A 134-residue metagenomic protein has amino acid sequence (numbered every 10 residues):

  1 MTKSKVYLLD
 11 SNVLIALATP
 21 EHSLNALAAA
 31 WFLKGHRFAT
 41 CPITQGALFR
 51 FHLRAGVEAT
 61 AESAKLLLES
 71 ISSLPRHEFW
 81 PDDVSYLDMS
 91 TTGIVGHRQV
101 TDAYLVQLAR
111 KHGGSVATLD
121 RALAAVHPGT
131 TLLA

Functional and structural regions predicted by a protein language model:
M1-T40, A55-L66: Short, well-structured N-terminal submotif of metal-dependent ribonuclease cores
T2, L74-R121: Active-site neighborhoods of divalent-metal-dependent phosphate/nucleic-acid chemistry enzymes
V13, T44, S85, A122-L123: Alpha-helix capping/helix-boundary segments
A16-A18, F51, V126: Residues that scaffold the ATP/ADP-binding catalytic core of kinase and kinase-like folds
A28-G35, A109, L123-H127: Alpha-helix C-terminal capping segments
T40-I43, V100: Aromatic- and histidine-enriched alpha-helix N-cap/loop-to-helix transition segments that scaffold the rims
F49-H52, V106: Amphipathic alpha-helical segments within well-ordered protein domains
H127-A134: Active-site regions of enzymes building and remodeling cell-envelope glycoconjugates
